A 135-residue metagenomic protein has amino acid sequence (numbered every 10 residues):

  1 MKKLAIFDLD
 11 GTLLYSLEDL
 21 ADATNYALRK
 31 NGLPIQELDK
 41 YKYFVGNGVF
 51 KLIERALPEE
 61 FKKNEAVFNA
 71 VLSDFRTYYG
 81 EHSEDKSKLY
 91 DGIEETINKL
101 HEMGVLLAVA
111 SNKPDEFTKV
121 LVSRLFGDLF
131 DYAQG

Functional and structural regions predicted by a protein language model:
M1-Y43: Active-site neighborhood of HAD-like aspartate-dependent phosphohydrolases
L4, A108, Y132: Hydrophobic "anchor" residues on beta-strands that sit immediately upstream of conserved functional sites
F7-L9, F75, F130: Conserved hydrophobic/aromatic "anchor" residues that stabilize well-ordered secondary structure elements
D19, G48-K51, E95, E116-F117: Short alpha-helical
K30-E60, D91: Alpha-helical substrate-recognition element adjacent to the catalytic core
G46-E81, K99: A metal-dependent, Asp-based hydrolase signature
N69, D128-G135: A short, structured active-site edge motif that brings together acidic residues
T77-V109, D115-S123: Short, acidic loop-to-helix structural element flanking the phosphoryl-transfer center in phosphate-processing enzymes
